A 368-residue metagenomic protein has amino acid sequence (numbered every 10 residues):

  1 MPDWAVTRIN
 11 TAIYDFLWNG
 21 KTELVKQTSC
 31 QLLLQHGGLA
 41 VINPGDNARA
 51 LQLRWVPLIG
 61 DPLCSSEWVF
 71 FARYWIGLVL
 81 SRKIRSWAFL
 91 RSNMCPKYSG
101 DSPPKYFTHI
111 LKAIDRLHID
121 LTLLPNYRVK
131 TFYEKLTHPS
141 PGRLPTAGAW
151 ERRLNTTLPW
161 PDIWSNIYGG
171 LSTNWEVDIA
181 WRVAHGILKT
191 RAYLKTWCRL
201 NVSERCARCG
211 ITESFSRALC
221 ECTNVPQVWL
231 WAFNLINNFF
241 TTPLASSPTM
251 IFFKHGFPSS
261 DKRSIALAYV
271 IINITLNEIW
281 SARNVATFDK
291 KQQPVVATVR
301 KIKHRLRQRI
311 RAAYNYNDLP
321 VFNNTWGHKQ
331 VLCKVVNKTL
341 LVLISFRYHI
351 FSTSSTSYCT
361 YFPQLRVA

Functional and structural regions predicted by a protein language model:
M1, R54-G60, T241-G256: Basic, alpha-helical interaction scaffolds
M1-W4, T28-L32, K254-I265, A286-K291: Short, solvent-exposed helix-loop connector elements
P2-D15, Q293-I310: Short secondary-structure subsegments characteristic of cysteine-rich extracellular domains
P2-W4, I167-T173, L194-R199, R263-L267 (+1 more regions): Conserved, non-catalytic sequence blocks in retroelement Pol enzymes and Pol-derived host proteins
I9, K21-K189, I310, Y314-A368: Extended C-terminal regions of large enzymes
I42, T196-A245: Short Cys/His-based metal-binding microdomains
D261-T287: Short flanking/linker segments adjacent to small metal-binding domains or redox-active Cys/His motifs
